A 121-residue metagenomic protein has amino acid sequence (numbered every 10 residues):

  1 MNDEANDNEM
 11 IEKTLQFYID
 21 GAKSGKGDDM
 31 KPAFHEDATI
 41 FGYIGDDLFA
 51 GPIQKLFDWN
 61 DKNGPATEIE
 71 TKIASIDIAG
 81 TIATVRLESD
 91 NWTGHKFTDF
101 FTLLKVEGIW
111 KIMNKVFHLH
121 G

Functional and structural regions predicted by a protein language model:
M1-D28, P32, E36, F49: Short, low-complexity N-terminal intrinsically disordered segments enriched in polar/charged residues
D7-M10, T39-I44, F49-K96: Surface-exposed, charged secondary-structure patches
K26, A33, I44-D46, T71 (+2 more regions): Residue-level detector of alpha-helical recognition elements and their boundaries
F34, S89-N91, V116-F117: Short beta-strand segments enriched in hydrophobic/aromatic residues within well-folded beta-rich domains
E36, T81, G108-I109: Beta-strand-connecting loop/turn residues
A38-T39, G121: Short secondary-structure capping/turn micro-motifs that flank functional sites
K96-G121: Short beta-strand edge/turn micro-motifs at domain boundaries
